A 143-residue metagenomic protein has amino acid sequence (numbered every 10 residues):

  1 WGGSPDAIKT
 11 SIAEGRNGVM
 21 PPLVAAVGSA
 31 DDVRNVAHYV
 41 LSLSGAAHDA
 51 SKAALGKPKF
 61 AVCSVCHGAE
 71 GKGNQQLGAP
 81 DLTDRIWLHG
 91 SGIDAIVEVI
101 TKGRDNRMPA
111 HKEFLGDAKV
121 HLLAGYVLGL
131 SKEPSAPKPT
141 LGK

Functional and structural regions predicted by a protein language model:
W1-G45, N74-K132: Extracytoplasmic electron-transfer domains, predominantly the class I c-type cytochrome c fold
H48-G73, D84, V97, T101-K102 (+1 more regions): Sequence/structural segment immediately N-terminal to covalent heme-attachment motifs in c-type and related
P134-K138: Extended amphipathic alpha-helical coiled-coil/heptad-repeat regions
